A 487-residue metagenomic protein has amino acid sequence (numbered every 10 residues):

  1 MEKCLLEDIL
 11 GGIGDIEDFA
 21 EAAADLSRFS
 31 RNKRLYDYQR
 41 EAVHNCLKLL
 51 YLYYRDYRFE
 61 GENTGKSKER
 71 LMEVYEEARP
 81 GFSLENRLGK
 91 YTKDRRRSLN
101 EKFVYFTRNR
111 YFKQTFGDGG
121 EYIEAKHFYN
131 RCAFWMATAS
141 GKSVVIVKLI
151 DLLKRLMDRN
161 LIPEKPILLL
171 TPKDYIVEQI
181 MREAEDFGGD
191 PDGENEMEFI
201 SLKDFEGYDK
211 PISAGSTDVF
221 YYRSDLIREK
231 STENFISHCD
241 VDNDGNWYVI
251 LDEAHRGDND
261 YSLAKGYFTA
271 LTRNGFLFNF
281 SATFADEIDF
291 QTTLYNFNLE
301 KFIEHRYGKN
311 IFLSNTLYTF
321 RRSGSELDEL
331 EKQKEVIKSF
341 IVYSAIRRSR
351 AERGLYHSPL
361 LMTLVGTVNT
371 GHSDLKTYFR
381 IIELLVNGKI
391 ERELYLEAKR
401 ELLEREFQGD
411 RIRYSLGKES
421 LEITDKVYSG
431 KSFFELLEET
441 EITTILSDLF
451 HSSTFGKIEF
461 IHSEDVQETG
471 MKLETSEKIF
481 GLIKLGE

Functional and structural regions predicted by a protein language model:
M1-D37, E41, L52-D56, D158 (+1 more regions): Conserved, well-structured beta-alpha core segment at the onset of a catalytic domain
I13-W135: Conserved pre-motif I regulatory segment
R34-C46, K126, A137-K148, I176 (+5 more regions): Phosphate/oxyanion-binding active-site loops and adjacent basic polyanion-contact surfaces
Y54-V74, Y105-G117, R155-I167, D190-E198 (+2 more regions): Flexible phosphate/Mg2+-sensing switch loops adjacent to catalytic phosphate-binding sites
A133-W135, L168, L360-T363: Short hydrophobic/aromatic beta-strand immediately N-terminal to the Walker A/P-loop
S140, D192-D218, T232-N234, S349 (+1 more regions): Conserved C-terminal RecA-like helicase domain
S143-D158, E178-R182, Y221-L361: Signature of the SF2 helicase/ATPase Hel1-core->accessory helical subdomain module
V145, N160-G188: Conserved Walker A/P-loop ATP-binding site and its immediately adjacent core in helicase/helicase-like ATPase domains
